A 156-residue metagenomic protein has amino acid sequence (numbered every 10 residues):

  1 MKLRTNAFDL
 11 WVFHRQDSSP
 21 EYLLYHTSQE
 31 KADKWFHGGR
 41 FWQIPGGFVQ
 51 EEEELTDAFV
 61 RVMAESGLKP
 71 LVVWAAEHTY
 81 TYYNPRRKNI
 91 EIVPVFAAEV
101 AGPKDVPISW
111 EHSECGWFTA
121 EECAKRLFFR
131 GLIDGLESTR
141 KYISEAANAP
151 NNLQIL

Functional and structural regions predicted by a protein language model:
M1-Q43: N-terminal strand-loop-strand
K2, D33-K34, K88, V106-I108: Short secondary-structure boundary/capping segments
V12-H14, H26, V95-E99, W117: Short, well-ordered beta-strand micro-motif
S18-S19, G102-V106: Short helix-loop capping/hinge motifs at secondary-structure junctions, enriched in acidic/polar residues
W42, V95, V106-S138: NUDIX/MutT-family hydrolases
Q43-E77: The catalytic Nudix box helix
V49, V100, A120: Hydrophobic pocket-lining residues within nucleotide cofactor-binding pockets
A64-K104: Active-site segment of metal-dependent pyrophosphate-handling enzymes, primarily the Nudix hydrolase catalytic core
